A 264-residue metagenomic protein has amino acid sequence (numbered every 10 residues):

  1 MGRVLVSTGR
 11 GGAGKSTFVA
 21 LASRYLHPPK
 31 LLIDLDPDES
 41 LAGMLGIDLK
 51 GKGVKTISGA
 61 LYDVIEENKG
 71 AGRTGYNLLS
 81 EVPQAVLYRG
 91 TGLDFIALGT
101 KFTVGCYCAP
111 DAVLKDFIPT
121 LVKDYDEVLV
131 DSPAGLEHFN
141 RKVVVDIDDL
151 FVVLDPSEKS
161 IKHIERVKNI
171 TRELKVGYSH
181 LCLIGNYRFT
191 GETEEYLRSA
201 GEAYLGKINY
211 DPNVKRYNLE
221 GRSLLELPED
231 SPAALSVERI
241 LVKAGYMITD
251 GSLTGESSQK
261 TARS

Functional and structural regions predicted by a protein language model:
R3-P37: Walker A/P-loop phosphate-binding motif and the immediately C-terminal alpha-helix
V4-V6, P29-L31, L93, E127-L129 (+1 more regions): Residue-level preference for the first positions of well-ordered beta-strands
T17, A109-Y210, R216: Conserved catalytic-core segment of NTP-binding enzymes
Y25-T91: N-terminal phosphate/diphosphate-binding loop that engages ATP/GTP or pyrophosphate donors across diverse enzyme folds
E66-K69, L98-F102, R222-E226: Short glycine/proline- and acidic residue-enriched helix-loop micro-motifs that form flexible lids or anion-recognition
Y76-R89, D94-V130: Cytosolic-facing regulatory segments adjacent to core modules
R172-S264: C-terminal lobe/tail of nucleotide-utilizing enzymes
